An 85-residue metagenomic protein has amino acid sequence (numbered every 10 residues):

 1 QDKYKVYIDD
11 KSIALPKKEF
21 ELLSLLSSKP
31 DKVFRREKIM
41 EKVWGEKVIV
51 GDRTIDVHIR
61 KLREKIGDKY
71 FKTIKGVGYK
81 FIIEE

Functional and structural regions predicted by a protein language model:
K3-Y70, K75-V77: Positively charged, aromatic-enriched patches within helix-turn-helix-type DNA-binding elements, predominantly
F81-E85: C-terminal edge and immediately downstream basic/flexible tail or linker adjoining helix-turn-helix-like DNA-binding
